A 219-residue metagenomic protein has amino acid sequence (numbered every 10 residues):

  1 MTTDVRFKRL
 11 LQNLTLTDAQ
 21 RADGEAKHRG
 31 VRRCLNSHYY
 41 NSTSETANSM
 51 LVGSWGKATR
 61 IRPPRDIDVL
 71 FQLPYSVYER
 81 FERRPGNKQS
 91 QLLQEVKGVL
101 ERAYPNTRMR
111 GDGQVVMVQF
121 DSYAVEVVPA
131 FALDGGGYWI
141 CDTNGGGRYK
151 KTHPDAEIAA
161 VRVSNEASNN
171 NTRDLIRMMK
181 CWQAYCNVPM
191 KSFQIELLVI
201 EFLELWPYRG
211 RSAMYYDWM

Functional and structural regions predicted by a protein language model:
M1-L11, R65-S76, N144-D155, Q194: Short, compositionally biased low-complexity segments
M1-P64, Y75-N87: N-terminal regions immediately upstream of nucleotidyltransferase
A19, D23, R29-R32, K97 (+1 more regions): Catalytic cores of NTP-dependent nucleotidyl/adenyl transfer enzymes across multiple folds
V31, P63-V69, L92, V96 (+1 more regions): Generic hydrophobic, aliphatic-rich segments that mediate packing or membrane embedding
L35, D68, Y78, P207-R211: Compositionally biased, low-complexity linear motifs
N48, S54-K57, R62-Q72, V115-A130: Histidine-centered divalent-metal-coordination microenvironment in nucleic-acid enzymes
Q89-A103: A gly/proline- and charged-residue-enriched helix-loop-helix capping module
